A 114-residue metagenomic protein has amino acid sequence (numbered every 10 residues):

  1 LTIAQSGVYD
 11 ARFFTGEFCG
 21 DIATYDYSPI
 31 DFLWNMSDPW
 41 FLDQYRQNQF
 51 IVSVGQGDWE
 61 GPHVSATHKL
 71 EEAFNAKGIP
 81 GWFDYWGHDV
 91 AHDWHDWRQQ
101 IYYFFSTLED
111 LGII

Functional and structural regions predicted by a protein language model:
L1-I114: Non-catalytic cap/lid and distal C-terminal segments of serine-dependent acyl enzymes
